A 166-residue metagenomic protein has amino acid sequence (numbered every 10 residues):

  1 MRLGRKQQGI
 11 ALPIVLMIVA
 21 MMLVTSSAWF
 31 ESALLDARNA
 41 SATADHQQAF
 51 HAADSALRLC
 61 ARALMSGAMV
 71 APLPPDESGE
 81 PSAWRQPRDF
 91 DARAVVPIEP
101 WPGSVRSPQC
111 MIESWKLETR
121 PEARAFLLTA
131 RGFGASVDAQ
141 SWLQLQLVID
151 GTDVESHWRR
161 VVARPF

Functional and structural regions predicted by a protein language model:
R2-F166: Terminal alpha-helical segments
